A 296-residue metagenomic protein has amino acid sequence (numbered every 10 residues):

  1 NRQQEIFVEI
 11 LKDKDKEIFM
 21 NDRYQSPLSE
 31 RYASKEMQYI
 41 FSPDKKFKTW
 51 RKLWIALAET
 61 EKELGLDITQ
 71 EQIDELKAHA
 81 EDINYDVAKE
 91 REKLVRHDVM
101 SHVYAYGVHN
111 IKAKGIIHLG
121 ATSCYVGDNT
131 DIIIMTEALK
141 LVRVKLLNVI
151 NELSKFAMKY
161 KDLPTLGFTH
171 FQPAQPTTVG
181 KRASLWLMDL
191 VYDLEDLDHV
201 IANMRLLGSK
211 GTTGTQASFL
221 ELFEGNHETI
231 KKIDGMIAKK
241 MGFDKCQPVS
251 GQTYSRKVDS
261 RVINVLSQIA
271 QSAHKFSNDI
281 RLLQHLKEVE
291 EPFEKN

Functional and structural regions predicted by a protein language model:
N1, D13-D15: Intrinsic-disorder-associated, low-complexity terminal segments enriched in Asp/Asn/His/Tyr and depleted of Lys/Arg
Q4: Cationic, low-complexity basic patches in intrinsically disordered or flexible, solvent-exposed regions
I18-A217, E228-A238: A helix-coil-helix interface module used to build multimeric assemblies and to scaffold catalytic/cofactor sites
E63-D67, K112, K159-D162, N203 (+4 more regions): Intrinsically disordered or highly flexible coil/loop and linker segments, enriched in small and charged/polar residues
D193, D244, Q252-N296: Glycine-rich anion/phosphate-binding loop at the beta-strand->alpha-helix junction
M236-Q252: A short, charged helix-loop
